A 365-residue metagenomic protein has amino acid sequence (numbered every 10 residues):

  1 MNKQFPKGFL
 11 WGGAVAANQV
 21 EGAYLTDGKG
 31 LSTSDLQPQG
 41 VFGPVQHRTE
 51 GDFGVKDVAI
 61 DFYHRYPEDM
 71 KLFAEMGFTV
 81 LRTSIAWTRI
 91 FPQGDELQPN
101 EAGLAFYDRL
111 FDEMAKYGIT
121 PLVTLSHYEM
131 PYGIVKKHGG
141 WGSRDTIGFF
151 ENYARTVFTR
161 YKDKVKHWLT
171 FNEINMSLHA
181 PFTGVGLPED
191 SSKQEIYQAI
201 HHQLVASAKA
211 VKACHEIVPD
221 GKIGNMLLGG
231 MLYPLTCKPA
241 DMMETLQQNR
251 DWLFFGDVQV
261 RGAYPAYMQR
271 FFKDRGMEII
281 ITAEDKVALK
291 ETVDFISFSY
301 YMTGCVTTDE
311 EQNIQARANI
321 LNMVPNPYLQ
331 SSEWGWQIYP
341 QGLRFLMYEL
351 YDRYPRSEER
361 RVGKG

Functional and structural regions predicted by a protein language model:
M1-E50, Q93-D95, L104-K364: Active-site region of glycoside hydrolase catalytic domains
G51-R65, G142-R144: Active-site mouth loops of central-metabolism enzymes
K56, Y63, G94-L97, E333: Short, flexible active-site loop motifs that bind/organize anionic cofactors or intermediates
H64, K71-A74, A105-D108, D112: N-terminal, well-ordered alpha-helical segments
R65-A86, E291, F295: Catalytic domains of carbohydrate-active enzymes, especially glycoside hydrolases
M76-G103, V123-S126: Aromatic-lined carbohydrate-binding/catalytic grooves of carbohydrate-active enzymes
